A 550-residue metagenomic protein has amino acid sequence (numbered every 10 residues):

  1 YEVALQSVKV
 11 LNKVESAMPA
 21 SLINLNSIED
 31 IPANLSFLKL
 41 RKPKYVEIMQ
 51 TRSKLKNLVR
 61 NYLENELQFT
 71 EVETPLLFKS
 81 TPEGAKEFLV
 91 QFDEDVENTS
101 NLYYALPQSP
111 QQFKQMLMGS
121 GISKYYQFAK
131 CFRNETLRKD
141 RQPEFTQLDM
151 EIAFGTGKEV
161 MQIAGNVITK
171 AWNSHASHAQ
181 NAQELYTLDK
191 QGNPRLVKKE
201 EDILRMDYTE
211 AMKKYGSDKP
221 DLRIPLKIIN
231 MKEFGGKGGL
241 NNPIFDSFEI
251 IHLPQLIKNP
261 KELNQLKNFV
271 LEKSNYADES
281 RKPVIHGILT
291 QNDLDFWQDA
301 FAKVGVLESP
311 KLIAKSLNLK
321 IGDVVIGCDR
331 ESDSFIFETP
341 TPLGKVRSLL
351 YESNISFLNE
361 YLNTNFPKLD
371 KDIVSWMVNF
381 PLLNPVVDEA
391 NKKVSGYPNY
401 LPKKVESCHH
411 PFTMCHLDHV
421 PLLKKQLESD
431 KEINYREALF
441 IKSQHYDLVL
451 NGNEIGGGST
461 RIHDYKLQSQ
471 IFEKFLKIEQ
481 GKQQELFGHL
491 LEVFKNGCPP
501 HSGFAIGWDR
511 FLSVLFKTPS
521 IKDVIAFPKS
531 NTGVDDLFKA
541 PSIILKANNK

Functional and structural regions predicted by a protein language model:
Y1-K550: Class II aminoacyl-tRNA synthetase catalytic cores and aaRS-like
